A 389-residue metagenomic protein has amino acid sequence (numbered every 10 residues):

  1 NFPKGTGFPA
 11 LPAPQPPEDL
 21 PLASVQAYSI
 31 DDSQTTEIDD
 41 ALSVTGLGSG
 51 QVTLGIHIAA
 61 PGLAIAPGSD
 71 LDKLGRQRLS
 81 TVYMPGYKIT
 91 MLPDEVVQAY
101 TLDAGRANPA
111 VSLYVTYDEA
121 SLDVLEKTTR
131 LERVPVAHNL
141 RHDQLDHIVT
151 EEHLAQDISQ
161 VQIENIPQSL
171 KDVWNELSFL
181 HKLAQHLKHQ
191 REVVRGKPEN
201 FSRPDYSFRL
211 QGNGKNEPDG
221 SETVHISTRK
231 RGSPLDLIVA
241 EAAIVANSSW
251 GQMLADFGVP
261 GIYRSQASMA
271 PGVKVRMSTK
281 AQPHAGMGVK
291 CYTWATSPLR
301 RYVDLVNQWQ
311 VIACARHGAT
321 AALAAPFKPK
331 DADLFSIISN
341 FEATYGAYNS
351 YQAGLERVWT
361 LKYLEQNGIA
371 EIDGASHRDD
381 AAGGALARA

Functional and structural regions predicted by a protein language model:
N1-F2: Boundary/activation segment at the start of structured domains
F8-A389: Electropositive polyanion-binding surfaces
